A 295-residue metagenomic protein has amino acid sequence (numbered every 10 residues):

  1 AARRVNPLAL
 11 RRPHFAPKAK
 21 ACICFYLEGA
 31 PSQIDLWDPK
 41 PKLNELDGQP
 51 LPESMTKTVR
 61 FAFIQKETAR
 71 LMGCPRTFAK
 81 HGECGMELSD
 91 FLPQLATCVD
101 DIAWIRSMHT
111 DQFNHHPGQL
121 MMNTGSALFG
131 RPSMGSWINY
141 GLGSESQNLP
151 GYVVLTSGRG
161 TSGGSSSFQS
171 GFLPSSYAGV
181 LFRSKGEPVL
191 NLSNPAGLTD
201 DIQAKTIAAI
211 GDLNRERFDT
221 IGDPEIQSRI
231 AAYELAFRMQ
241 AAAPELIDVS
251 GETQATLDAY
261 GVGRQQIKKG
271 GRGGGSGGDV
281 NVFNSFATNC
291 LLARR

Functional and structural regions predicted by a protein language model:
A1-R295: Ligand-binding pockets and gating/stacking loops
